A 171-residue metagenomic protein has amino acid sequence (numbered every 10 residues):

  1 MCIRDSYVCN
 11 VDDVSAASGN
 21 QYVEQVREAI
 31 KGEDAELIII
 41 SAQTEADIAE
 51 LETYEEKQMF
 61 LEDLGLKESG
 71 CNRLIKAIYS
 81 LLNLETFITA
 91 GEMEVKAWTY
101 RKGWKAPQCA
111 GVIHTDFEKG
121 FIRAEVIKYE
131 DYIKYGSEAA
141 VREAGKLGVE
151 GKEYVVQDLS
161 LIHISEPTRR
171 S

Functional and structural regions predicted by a protein language model:
M1-I3, H163-S171: Single conserved hydrophobic/aromatic residue that forms the stacking wall/gate of nucleotide- or nucleobase-binding
R4-Q157: C-terminal-of-GTPase-core extension/linker across diverse P-loop GTPases
V155-Q157, L161, S165: Structural signal for terminal/edge beta-strands and the immediately following C-terminal loop/tail that closes
